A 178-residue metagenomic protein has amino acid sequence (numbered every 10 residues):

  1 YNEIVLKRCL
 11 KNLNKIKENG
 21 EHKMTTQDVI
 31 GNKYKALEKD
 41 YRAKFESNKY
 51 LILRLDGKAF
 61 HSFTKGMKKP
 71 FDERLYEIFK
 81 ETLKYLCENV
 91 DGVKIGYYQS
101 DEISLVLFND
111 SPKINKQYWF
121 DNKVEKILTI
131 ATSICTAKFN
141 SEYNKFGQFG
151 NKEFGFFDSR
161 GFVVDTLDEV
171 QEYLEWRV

Functional and structural regions predicted by a protein language model:
Y1-V178: Regulatory and interdomain segments flanking nucleotide-handling catalytic cores in signaling/defense enzymes
